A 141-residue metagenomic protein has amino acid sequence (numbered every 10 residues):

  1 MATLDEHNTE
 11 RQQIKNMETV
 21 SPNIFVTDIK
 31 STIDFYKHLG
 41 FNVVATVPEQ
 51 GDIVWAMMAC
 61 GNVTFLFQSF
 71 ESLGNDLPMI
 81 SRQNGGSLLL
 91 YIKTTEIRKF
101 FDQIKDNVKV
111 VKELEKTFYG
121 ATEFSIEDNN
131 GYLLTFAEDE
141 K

Functional and structural regions predicted by a protein language model:
A2-N23, N42-K93, F101-E127, E138-K141: Vicinal oxygen chelate
D28-V43: Amphipathic alpha-helical segments
K30-S31, I53, R98-K99: Short alpha-helical
T32-Y36, I104, D128-G131: Conserved active-site tyrosine of GNAT-family acetyltransferases
L133-F136: Short glycine-/small-residue motifs
